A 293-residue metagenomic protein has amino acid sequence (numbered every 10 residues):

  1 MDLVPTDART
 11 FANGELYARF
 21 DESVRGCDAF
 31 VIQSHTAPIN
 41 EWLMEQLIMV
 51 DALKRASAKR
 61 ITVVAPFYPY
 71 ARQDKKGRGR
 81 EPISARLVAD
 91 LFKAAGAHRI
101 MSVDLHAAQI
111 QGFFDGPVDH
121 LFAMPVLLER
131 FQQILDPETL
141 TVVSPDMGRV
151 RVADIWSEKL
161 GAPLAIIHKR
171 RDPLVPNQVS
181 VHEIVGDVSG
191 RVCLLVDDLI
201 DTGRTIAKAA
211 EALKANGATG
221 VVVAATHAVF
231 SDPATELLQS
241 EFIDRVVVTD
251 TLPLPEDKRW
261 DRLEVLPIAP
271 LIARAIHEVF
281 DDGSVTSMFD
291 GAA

Functional and structural regions predicted by a protein language model:
M1-A293: PRPP-associated nucleotide enzymes
